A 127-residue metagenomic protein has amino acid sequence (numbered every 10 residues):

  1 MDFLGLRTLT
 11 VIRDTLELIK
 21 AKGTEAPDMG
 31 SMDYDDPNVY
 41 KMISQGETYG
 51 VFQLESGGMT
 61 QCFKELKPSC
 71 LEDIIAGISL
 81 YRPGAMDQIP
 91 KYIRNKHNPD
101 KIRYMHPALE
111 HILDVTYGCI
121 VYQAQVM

Functional and structural regions predicted by a protein language model:
M1-M127: Mg2+-dependent phosphoryl-transfer active-site scaffold
